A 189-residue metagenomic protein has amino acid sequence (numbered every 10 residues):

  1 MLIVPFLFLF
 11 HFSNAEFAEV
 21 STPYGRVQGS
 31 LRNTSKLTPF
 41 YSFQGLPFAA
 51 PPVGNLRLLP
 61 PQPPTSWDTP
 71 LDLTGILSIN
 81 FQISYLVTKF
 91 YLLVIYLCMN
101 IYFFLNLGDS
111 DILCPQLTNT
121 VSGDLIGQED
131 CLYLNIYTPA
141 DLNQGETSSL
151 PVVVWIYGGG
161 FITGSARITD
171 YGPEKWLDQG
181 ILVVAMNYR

Functional and structural regions predicted by a protein language model:
M1-L7: Sec-dependent signal peptide recognition, specifically the positively charged N-region followed immediately by
L9-R189: Non-catalytic accessory segments of hydrolases
